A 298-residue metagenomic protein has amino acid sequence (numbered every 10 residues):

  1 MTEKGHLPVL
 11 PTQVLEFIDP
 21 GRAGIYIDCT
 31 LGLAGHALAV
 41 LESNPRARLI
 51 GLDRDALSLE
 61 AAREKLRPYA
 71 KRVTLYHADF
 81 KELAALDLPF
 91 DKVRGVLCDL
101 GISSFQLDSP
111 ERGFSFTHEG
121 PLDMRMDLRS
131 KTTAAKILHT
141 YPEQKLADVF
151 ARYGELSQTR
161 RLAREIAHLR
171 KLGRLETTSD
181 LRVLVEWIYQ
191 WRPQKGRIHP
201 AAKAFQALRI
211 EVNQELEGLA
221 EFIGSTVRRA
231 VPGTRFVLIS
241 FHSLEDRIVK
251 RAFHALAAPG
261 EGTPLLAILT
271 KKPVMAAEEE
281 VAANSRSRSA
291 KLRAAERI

Functional and structural regions predicted by a protein language model:
M1-I298: S-adenosyl-L-methionine-dependent methyltransferase catalytic core, i.e., the SAM/SAH-binding region
